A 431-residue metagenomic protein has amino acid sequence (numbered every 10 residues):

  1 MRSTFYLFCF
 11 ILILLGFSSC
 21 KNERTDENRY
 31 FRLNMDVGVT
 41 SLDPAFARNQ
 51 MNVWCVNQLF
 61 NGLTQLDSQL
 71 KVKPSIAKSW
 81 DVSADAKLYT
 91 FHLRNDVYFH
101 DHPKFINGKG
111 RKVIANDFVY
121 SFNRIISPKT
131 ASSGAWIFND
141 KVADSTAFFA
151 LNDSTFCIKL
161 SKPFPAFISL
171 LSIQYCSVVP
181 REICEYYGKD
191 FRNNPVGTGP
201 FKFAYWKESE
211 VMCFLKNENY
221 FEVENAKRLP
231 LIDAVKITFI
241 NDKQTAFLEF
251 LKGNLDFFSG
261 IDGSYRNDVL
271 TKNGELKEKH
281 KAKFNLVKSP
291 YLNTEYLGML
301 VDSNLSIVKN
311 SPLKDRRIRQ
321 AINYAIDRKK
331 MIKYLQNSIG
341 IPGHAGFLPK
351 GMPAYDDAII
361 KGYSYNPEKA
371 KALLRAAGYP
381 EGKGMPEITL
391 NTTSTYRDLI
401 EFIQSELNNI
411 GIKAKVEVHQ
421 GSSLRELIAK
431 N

Functional and structural regions predicted by a protein language model:
L33, L390, S405-N431: Periplasmic binding protein-like
N34-A84, H92, N123, T130 (+1 more regions): N-terminal lobe/hinge region of extracytoplasmic solute-binding protein
V37-V53, I76, P103-N107, A166-C176 (+2 more regions): A structural "hinge/loop" feature
S79-A131, C157, A246-E249, P312-K314: Aromatic- and charge-enriched surface segment that lines or borders ligand/interaction sites
D81, D117, T130-R181, K207: Surface-exposed binding/hinge segments that line and control ligand-binding clefts or catalytic entry sites
H100, K159-V178, R192-T245, T271-T294 (+2 more regions): Aromatic-rich, solvent-exposed beta-strand/loop patch
F201, R316, Y324-I326, I341-A377 (+1 more regions): Structural transition elements
L215-F221, Y291-I318, Y334: A bilobed periplasmic-binding-protein/Venus flytrap-type ligand-binding module shared by bacterial periplasmic
